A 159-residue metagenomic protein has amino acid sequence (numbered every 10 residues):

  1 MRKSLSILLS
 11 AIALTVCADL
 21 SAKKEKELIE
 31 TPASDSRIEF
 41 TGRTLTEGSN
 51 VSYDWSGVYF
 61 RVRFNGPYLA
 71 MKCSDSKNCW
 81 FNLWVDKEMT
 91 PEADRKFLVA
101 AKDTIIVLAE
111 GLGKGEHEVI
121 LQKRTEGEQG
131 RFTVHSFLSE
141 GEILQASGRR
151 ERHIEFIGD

Functional and structural regions predicted by a protein language model:
M1-E25: Bacterial Sec-dependent N-terminal signal peptides
C17-I157: N-terminal secretory targeting modules
